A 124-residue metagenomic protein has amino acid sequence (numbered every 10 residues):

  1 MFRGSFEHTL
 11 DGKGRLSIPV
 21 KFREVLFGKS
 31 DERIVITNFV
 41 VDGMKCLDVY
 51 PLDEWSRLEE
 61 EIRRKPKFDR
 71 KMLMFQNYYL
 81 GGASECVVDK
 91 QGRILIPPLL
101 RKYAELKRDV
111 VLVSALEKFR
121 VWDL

Functional and structural regions predicted by a protein language model:
M1-E7, G12-R15, K21-C86, K90-Q91 (+1 more regions): Flexible "stalk/tail and boundary" regions
